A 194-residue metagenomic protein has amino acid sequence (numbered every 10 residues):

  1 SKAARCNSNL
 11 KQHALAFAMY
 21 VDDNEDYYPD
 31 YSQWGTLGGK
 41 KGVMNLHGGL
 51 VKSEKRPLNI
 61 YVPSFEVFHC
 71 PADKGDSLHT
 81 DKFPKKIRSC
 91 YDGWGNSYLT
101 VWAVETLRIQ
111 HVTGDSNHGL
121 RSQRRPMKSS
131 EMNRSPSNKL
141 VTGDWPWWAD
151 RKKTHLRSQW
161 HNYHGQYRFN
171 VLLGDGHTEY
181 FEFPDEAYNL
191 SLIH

Functional and structural regions predicted by a protein language model:
K2-A3: Catalytic-site/binding-pocket detector for metal-dependent nucleotidyl cyclases and the c-di-GMP signaling machinery
C6-I193: Short, well-structured segments within or immediately adjacent to enzyme catalytic domains that line ligand-binding
